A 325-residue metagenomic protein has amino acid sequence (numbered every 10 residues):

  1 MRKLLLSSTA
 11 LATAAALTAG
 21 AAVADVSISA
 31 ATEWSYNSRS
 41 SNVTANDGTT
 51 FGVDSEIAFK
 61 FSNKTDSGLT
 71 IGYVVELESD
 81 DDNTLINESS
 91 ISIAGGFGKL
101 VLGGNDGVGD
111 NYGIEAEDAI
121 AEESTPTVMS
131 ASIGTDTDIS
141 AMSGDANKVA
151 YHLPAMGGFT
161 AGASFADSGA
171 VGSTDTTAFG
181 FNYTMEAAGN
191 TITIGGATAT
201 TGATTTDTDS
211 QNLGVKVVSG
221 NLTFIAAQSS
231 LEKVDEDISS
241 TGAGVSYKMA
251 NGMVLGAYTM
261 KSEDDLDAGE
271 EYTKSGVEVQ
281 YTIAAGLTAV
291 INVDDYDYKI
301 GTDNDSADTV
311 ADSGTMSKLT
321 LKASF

Functional and structural regions predicted by a protein language model:
M1-F325: Outer-membrane beta-barrel proteins
